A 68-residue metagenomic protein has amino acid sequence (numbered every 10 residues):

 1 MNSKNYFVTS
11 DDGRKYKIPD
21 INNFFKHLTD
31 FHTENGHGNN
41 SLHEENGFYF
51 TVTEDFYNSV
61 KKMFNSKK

Functional and structural regions predicted by a protein language model:
N2-S3, K62-K68: Short acidic DE-rich linear segments
T9-K61: Acidic, low-complexity, intrinsically disordered interaction modules
